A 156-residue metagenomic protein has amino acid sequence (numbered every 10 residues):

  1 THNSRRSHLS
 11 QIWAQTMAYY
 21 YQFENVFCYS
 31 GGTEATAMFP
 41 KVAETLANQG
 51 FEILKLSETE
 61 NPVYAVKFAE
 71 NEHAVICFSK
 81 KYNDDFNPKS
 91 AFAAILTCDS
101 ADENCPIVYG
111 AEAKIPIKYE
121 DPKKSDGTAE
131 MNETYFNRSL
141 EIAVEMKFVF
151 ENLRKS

Functional and structural regions predicted by a protein language model:
S4-S156: Short polar/charged helix/loop
